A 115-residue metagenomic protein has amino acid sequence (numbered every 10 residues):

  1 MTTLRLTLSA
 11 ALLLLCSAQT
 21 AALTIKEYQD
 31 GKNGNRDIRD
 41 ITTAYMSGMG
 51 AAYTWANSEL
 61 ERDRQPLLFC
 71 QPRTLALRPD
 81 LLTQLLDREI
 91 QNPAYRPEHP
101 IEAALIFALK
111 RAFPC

Functional and structural regions predicted by a protein language model:
M1-L8: Bacterial N-terminal signal peptides that target proteins for export
S9, T20-A21: Cleavable N-terminal signal peptides
L13-L14, E89: Alpha-helix boundary/capping residues
L15-Q19: N-terminal signal peptide c-region/cleavage motif recognized by signal peptidases
L23-L86: Short N-proximal segments of mature Sec-exported proteins
Q84, R88-C115: Short, compact, well-ordered microdomains
